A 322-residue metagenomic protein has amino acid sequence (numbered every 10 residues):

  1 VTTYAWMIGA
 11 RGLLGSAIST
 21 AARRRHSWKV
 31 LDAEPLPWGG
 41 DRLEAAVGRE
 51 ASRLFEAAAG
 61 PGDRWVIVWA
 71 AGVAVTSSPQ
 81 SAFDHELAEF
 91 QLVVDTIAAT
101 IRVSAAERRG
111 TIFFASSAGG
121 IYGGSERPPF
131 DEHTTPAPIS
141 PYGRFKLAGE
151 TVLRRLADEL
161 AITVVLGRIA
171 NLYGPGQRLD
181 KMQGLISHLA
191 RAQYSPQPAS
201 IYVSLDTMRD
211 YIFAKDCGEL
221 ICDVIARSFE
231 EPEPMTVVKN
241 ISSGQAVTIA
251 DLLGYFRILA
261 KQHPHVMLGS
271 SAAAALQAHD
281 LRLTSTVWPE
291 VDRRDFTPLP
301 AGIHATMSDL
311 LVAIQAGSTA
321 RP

Functional and structural regions predicted by a protein language model:
T2-R25: N-terminal Rossmann NAD(P)H-binding glycine-rich loop of SDR-like oxidoreductase domains
I8, I67-A71, I112-A118, G167-I169: SDR active-site strand-loop-helix element
K29-F55: Adenosine-cofactor binding site in Rossmann-like domains, unifying the SAM/SAH pocket of S-adenosylmethionine-dependent
A46-L92: NAD(P)H-binding glycine-rich loop region in Rossmannoid oxidoreductase-like domains and their noncatalytic homologs
V66, V94-I139: Conserved Rossmann-fold NAD(P)-dependent oxidoreductase catalytic core, especially the SDR/UDP-sugar
F145: Active-site helix of classical SDR
T151-M208, A214-D223: NAD(P)-dependent short-chain dehydrogenase/reductase
Q197, Y202-P322: C-terminal substrate-binding subdomain of Rossmann-fold SDR/epimerase-dehydratase oxidoreductases
